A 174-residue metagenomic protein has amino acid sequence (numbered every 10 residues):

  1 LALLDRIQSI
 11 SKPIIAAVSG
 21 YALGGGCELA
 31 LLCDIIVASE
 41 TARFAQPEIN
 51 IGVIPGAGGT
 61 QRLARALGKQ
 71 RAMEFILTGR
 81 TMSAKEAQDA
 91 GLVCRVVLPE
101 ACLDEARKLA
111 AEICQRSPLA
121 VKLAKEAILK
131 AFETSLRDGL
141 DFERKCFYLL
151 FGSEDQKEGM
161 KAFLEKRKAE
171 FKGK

Functional and structural regions predicted by a protein language model:
L1-S19, I51, A66: An acidic, glycine-rich surface segment that forms the CoA-thioester-binding/catalytic face of crotonase-fold enzymes
I14, A22, I36-V37, V96: Short, well-ordered beta-strand core segments
A17-L23, I76-G79: Glycine-rich beta-to-alpha transition loops that act as phosphate-gripper elements at the mouths of alpha/beta enzyme
G24-G25, A42-P47: Short glycine/proline-centered loop/turn elements that form peptide/ligand docking sites
I35, E74, T78-R80, E86 (+2 more regions): Well-ordered beta-strand positions
V37-A42, V93-D141, Y148-L149, E154 (+1 more regions): C-terminal long alpha-helix characteristic of the crotonase
Q61-Q70: Hydrophobic, secondary-structure "cap" segments at the distal end of domains
